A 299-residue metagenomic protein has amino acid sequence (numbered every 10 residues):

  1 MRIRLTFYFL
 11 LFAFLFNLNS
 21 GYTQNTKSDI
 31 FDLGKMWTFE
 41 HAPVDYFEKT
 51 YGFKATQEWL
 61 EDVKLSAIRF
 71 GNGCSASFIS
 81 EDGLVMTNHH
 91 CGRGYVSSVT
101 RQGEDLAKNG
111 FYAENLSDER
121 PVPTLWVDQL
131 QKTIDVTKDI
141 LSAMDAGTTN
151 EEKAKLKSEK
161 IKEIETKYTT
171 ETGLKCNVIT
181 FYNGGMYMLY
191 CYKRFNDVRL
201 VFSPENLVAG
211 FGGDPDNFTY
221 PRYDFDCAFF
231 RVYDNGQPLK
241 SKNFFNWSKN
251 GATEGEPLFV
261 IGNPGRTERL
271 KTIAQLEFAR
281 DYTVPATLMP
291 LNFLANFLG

Functional and structural regions predicted by a protein language model:
M1-K27: Bacterial Sec-dependent N-terminal signal peptides
G21-G299: Terminal presequence/propeptide segments associated with secretion/organelle targeting and zymogen/polyprotein
